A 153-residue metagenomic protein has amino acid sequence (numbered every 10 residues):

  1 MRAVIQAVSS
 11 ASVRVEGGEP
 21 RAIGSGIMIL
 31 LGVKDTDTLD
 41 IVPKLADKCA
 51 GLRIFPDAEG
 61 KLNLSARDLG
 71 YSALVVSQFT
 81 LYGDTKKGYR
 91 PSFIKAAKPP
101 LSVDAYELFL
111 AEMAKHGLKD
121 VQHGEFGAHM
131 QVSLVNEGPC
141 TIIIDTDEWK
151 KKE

Functional and structural regions predicted by a protein language model:
M1-G88, S92, D104-E153: N-terminal, polar/charged subdomain of small-to-medium soluble alpha/beta proteins
A97-A105: C-terminal helical cap/extension that packs against the catalytic core of soluble nucleotide-cofactor enzymes
